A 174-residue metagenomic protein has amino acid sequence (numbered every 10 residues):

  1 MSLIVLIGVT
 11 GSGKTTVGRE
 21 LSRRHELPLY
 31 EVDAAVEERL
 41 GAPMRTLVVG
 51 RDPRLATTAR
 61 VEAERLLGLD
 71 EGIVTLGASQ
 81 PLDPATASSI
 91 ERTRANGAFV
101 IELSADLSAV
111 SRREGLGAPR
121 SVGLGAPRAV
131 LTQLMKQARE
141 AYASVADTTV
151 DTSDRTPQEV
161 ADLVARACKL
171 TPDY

Functional and structural regions predicted by a protein language model:
L6: Hydrophobic anchor at the beta1->P-loop junction of P-loop NTPases
V9: P-loop (Walker A) phosphate-binding loop of NTP-binding proteins
S12: ATP-binding Walker
T15: Walker A/P-loop
R19-E64: Conserved substrate/cofactor phosphate-moiety recognition/catalytic segment in nucleotide-dependent phosphotransferases
R24, F99, R139-Y174: NTP-dependent small-molecule kinase module
R54-A98, L103: Glycine-rich phosphate-binding loop used to anchor ATP phosphates in small-molecule kinases, encompassing both
A95-E140: A glycine- and Lys/Arg-enriched "phosphate-lid" helix/loop adjacent to the NTP-binding pocket of small-molecule kinases
